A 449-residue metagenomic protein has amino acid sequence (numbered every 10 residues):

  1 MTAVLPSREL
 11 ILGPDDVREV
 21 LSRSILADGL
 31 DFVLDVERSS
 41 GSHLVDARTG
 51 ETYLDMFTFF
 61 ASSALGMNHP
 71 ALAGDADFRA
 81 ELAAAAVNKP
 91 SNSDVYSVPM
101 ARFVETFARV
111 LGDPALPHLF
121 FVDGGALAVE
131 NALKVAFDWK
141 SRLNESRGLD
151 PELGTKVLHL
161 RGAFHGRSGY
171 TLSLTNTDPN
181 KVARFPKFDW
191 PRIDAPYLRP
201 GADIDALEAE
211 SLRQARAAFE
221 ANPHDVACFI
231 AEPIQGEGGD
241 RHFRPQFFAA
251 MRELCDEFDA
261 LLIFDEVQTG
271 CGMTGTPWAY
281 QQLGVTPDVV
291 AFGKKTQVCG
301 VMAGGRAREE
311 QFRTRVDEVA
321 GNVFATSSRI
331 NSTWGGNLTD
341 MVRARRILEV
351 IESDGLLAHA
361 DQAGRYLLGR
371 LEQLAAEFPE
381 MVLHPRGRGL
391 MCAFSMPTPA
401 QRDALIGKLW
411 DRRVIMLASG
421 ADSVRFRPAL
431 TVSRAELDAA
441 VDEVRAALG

Functional and structural regions predicted by a protein language model:
T2-G449: Conserved N-terminal phosphate-binding loop of PLP-dependent enzymes in the Aspartate aminotransferase
